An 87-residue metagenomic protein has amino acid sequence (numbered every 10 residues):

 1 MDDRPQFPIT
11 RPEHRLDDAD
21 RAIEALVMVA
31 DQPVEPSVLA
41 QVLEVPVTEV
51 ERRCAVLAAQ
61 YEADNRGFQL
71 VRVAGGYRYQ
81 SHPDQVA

Functional and structural regions predicted by a protein language model:
M1-A19: Phosphate-centric recognition/catalysis
R11, M28-V29: Flexible hinge motifs at transmembrane-helix junctions and intramembrane kinks/re-entrant loops in multi-pass membrane
R21-A25: Pre-recognition alpha-helix immediately N-terminal to the DNA-recognition helix within helix-turn-helix or winged-helix
L26-V27, L39: Hydrophobic structural patches
V29-E35: Short capping segments at the starts of secondary-structure elements
P36-V42: A short acidic, leucine-rich amphipathic alpha-helix
P46-V56: Short amphipathic alpha-helical interaction segments
E49, Q60-A87: Short basic alpha-helical hairpin corresponding to helix-turn-helix/winged-helix-like nucleic-acid-binding
